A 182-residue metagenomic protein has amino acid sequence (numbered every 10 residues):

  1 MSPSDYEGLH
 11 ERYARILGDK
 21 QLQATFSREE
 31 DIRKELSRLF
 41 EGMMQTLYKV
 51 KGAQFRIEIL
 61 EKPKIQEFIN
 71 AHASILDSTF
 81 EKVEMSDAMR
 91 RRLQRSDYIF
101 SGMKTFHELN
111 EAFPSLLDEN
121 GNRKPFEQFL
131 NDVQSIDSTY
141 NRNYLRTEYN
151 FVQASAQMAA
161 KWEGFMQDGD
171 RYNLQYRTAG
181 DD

Functional and structural regions predicted by a protein language model:
M1-Y140: N-terminal leader/targeting and assembly helices and adjacent pre-domain segments
D137-D181: Structured, beta-strand-rich domain cores that present glycine/charged loop surfaces used to bind extended ligands
